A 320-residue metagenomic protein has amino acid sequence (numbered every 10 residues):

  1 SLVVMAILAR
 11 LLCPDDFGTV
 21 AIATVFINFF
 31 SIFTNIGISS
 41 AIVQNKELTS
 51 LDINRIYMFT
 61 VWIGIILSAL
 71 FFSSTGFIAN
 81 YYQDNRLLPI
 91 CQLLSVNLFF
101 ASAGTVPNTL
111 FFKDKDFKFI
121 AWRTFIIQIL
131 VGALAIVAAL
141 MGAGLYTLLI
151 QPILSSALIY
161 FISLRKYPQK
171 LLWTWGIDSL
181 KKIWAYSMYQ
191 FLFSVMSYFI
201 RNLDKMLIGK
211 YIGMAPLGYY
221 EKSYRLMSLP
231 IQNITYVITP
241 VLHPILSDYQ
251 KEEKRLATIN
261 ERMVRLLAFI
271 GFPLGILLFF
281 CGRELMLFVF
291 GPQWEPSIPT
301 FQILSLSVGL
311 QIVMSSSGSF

Functional and structural regions predicted by a protein language model:
S1, A23, N28, I32-G76 (+4 more regions): Membrane-water interface segments that mark the loop-to-transmembrane alpha-helix transition
S1-I38, W62-T75, Q92, I127-I136 (+3 more regions): Signature of the first transmembrane helix
L2-D16, A79-Y81, A139, Y198-L229 (+2 more regions): Helix-terminus/linker motif at the lipid-water interface of multi-pass membrane proteins
F33-S50, F112-K113, S223, M227-G271 (+1 more regions): Helix-loop junctions and terminal segments of transmembrane helices in multi-pass membrane transport/translocation
S39, V106-K113, F117, V137-M141 (+2 more regions): C-terminal transmembrane helix end/exit motif
S50, N54, T60, C91-Q92 (+5 more regions): Alpha-helical transmembrane segments of multi-pass membrane transporters/permeases
M58-Q83, P89, L93, A133-M141 (+1 more regions): Alpha-helical transmembrane segments of multi-pass membrane transport and lipid-handling proteins
K118, F161-M206, V241-T258: Interhelical loop/hinge segments that connect adjacent transmembrane helices in multipass membrane
